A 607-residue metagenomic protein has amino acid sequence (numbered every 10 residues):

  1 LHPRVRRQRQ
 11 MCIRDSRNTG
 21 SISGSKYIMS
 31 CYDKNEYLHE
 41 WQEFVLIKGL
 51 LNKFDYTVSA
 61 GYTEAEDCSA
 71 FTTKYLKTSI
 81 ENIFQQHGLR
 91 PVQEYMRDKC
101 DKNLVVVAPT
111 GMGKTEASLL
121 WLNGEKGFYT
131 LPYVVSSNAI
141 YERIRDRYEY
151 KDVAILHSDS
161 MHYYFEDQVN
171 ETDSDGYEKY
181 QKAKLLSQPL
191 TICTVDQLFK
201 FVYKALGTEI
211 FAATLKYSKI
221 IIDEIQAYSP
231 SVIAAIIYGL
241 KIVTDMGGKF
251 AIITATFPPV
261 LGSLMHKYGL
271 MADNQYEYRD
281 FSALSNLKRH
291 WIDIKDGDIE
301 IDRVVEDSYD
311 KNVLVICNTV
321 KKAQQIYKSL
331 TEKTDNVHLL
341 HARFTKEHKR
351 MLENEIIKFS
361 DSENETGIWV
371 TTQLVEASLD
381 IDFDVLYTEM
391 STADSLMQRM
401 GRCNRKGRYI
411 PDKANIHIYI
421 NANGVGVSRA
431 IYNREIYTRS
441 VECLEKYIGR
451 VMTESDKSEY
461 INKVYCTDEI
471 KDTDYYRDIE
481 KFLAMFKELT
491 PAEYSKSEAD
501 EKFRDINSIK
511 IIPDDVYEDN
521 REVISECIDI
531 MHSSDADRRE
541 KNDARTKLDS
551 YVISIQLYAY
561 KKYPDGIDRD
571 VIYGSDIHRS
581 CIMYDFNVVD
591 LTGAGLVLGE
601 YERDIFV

Functional and structural regions predicted by a protein language model:
L1-R9, I13-D15: Single conserved hydrophobic/aromatic residue that forms the stacking wall/gate of nucleotide- or nucleobase-binding
D101-W121: Walker A/P-loop
K126-Y148, H157-S160, P259-L261: Conserved Walker A/P-loop ATP-binding site and its immediately adjacent core in helicase/helicase-like ATPase domains
K151-F201: Inter-Walker segment of RecA-like/P-loop motor cores
I155-E166, V320-K321, H338-E353, V370-E376: Conserved helicase motor
T208-D245: SF2 helicase catalytic motif II
P259-S308: Interdomain hinge/linker at the junction between the two RecA-like core domains of SF2 helicases
R303-S308, I316, Q325-K358, Y387-V607: C-terminal helicase lobe and adjacent C-terminal extensions/tails of nucleic-acid helicase motors
